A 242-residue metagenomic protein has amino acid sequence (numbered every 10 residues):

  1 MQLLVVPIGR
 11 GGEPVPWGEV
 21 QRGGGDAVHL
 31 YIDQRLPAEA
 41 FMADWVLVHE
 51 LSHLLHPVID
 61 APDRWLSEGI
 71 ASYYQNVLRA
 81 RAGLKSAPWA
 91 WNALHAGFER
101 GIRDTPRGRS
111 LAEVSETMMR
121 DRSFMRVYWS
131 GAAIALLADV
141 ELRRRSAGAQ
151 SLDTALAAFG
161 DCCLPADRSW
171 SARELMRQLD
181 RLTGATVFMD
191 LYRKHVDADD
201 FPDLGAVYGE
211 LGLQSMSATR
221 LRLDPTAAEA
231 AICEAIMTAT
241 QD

Functional and structural regions predicted by a protein language model:
M1, R81-W91, L152, F188-L191 (+1 more regions): Acidic/polar loop patches that form or flank catalytic/metal-binding clefts of enzymes that bind anionic ligands
M1-D63: Juxtacatalytic substrate-recognition/specificity segment
P37-M42, V46, A61, W65 (+7 more regions): Soluble non-cytosolic domains of exported or imported proteins
E50, L54, V77, L137-E141 (+4 more regions): Generic, well-ordered alpha-helical scaffold segments in large soluble proteins
P62-A133, D139, R145-S146, C163-A166: Acidic/His/Gly-enriched intrinsically disordered linker/tail segments that often contain short helix/coil "MoRF-like"
W65, A149-C162: Active/binding-pocket-proximal capping segment
A71, A135, G148, L179 (+1 more regions): Hydrophobic, well-ordered secondary-structure elements that form the walls of internal hydrophobic environments
A166-D242: Beta/coil-rich, acidic/histidine-enriched accessory regions frequently appended to metallopeptidases
